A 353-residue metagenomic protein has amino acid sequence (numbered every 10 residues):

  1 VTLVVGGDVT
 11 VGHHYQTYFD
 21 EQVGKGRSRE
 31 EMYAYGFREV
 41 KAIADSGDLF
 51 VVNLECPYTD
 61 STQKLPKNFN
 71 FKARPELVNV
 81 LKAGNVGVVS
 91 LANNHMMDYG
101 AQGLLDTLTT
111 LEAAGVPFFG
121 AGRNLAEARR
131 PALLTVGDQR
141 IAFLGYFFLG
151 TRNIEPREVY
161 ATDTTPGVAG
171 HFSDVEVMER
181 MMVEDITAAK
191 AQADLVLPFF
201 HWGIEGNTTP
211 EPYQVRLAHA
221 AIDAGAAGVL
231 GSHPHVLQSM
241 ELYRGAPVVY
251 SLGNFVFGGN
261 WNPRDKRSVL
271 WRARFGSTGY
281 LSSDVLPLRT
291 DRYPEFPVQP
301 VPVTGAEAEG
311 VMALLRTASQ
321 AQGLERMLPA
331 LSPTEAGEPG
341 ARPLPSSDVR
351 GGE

Functional and structural regions predicted by a protein language model:
V1-E353: Acidic, metal/ion-coordinating pockets
